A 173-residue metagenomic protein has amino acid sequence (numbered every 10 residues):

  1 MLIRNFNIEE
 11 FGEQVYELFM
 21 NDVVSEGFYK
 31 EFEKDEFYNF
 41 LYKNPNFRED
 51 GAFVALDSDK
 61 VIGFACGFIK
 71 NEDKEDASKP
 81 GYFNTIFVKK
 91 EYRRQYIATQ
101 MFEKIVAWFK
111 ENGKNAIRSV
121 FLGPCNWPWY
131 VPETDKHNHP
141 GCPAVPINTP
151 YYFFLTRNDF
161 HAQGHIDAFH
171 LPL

Functional and structural regions predicted by a protein language model:
M1-L41, R48, A52-L56, V61 (+1 more regions): Short amphipathic alpha-helix that is part of the acyltransferase structural core
Q14-L18, Q100, K104, P150: Alpha-helical elements of Rossmann-like donor-binding domains used by nucleotide-donor carbohydrate transfer enzymes
A52-V54, K60-K70, Y82, F87: Conserved beta-strand in the GNAT
N71-F83, R93, N112-N115: A conserved beta-turn-beta hairpin within the catalytic core of GNAT-like acetyltransferases that forms part
F83-R93, F121-N126: A short, internal acetyl-CoA/4′-phosphopantetheine-binding micro-motif in the GNAT/acyltransferase core
V88, R94-K110: Conserved acetyl-CoA-binding loop-helix of GNAT-fold acetyltransferases
E103-L173: Acyl-donor-binding surface of acyltransferase catalytic domains
